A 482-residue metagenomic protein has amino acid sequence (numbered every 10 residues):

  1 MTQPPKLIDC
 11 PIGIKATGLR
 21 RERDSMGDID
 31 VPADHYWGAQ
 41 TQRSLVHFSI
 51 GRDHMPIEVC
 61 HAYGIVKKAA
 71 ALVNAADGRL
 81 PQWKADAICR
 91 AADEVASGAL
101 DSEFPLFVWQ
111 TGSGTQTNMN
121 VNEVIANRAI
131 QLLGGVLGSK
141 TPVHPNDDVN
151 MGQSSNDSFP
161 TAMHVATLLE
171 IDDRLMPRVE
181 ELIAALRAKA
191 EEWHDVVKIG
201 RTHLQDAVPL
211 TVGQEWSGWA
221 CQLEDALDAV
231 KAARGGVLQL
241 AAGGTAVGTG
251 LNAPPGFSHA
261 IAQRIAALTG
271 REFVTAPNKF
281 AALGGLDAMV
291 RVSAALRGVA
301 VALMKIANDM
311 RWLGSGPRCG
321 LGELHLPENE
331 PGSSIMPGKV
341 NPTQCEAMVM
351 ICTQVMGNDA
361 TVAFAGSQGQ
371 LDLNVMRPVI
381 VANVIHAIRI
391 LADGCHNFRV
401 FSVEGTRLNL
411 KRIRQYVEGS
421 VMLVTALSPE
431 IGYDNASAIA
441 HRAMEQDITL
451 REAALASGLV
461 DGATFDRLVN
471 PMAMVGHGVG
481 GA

Functional and structural regions predicted by a protein language model:
T2-A482: Conserved, well-structured ligand/cofactor-binding cores
